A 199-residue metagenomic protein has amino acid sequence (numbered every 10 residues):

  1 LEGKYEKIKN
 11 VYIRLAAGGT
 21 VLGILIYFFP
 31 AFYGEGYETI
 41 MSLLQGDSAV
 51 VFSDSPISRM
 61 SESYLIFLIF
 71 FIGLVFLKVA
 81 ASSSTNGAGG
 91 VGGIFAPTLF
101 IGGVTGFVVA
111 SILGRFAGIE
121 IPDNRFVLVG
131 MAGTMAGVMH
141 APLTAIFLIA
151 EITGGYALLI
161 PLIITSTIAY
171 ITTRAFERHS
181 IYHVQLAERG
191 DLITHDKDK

Functional and structural regions predicted by a protein language model:
L1-K199: Alpha-helical transmembrane segments and immediately membrane-proximal extracytoplasmic
